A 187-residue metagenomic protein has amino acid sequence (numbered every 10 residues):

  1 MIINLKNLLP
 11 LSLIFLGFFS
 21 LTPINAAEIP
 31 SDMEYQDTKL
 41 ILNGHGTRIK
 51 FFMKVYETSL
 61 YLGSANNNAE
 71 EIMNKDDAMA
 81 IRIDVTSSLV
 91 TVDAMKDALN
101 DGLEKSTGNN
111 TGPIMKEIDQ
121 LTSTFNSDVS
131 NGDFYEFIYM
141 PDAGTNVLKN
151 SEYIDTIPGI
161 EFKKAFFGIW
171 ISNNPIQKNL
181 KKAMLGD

Functional and structural regions predicted by a protein language model:
I2-L11: Bacterial N-terminal signal peptides that target proteins for export
P10-S20: Bacterial N-terminal signal peptides
I24-K149, Y153-D187: Terminal leader/tail segments of proteins
